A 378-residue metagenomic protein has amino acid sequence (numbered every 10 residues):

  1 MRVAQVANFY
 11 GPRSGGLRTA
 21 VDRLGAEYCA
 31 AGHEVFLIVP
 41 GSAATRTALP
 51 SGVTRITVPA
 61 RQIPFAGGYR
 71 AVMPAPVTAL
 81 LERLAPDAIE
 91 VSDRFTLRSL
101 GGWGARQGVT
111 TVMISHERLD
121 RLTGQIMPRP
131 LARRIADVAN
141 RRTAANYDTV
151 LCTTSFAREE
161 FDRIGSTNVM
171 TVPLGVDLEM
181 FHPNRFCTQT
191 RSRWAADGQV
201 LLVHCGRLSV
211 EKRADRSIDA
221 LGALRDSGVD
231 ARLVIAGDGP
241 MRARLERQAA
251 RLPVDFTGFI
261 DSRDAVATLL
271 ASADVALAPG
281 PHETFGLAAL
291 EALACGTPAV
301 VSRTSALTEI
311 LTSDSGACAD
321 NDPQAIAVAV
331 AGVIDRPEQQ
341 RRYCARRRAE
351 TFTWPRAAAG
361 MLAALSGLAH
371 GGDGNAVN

Functional and structural regions predicted by a protein language model:
V72, T110, R121-R142: Nucleotide-sugar donor phosphate/pyrophosphate-binding loop at the beta->alpha transition of glycosyltransferases
A144, F259, T268-A273: Short alpha-helical donor nucleotide-sugar binding micro-motif in glycosyltransferases
F156, G175: Carbohydrate-associated surface elements
A195-G222: Conserved donor-binding/catalytic core segment of Leloir-type glycosyltransferases
A243-I260: Nucleotide-activated donor-binding/catalytic signature segment of Leloir-type glycosyltransferases, i.e., the conserved
F256, S313-Q324, G332-P337: Conserved acidic donor-binding segment of nucleotide-sugar-dependent glycosyltransferases
P281: Aromatic "clamp/platform" in nucleotide-sugar-dependent glycosyltransferases that forms part of the donor/acceptor
P298-V301: Short hydrophobic beta-strand element within catalytic cores of glycosyltransferases and related nucleotide-activated
